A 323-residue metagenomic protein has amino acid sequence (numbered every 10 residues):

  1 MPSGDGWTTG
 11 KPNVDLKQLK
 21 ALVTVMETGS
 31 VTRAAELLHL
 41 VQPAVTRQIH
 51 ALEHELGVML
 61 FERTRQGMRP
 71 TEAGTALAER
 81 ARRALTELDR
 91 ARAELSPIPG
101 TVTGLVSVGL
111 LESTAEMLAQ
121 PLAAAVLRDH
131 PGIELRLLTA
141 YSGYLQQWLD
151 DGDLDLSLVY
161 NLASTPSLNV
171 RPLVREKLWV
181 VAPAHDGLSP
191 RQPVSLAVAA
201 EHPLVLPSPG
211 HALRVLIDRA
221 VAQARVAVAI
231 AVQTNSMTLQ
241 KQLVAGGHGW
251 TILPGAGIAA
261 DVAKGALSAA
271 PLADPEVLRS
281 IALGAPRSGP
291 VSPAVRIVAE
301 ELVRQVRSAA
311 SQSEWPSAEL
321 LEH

Functional and structural regions predicted by a protein language model:
M1-N13, G255-A266, D274-H323: C-terminal effector-binding regulatory domain of bacterial HTH transcription factors
V23-V41: Short helix-boundary/capping micro-motifs
A34, L52-E53: Conserved amphipathic alpha-helical core elements
E53-E72: A short LG(V/I)-centered, amphipathic sequence patch enriched for acidic residue(s) preceding the LG motif
T103-P166: Central regulatory/effector-binding core of bacterial HTH transcription factors
Y141-Q146, D150-L154, V159-Y160, G210-A269 (+1 more regions): Hydrophobic hinge/microswitch elements
T165-L204: Flexible hinge/capping segments at coil-to-helix
L188-S189, V194-S195, P203-A224, V291-E300 (+1 more regions): Secondary-structure junction motif
